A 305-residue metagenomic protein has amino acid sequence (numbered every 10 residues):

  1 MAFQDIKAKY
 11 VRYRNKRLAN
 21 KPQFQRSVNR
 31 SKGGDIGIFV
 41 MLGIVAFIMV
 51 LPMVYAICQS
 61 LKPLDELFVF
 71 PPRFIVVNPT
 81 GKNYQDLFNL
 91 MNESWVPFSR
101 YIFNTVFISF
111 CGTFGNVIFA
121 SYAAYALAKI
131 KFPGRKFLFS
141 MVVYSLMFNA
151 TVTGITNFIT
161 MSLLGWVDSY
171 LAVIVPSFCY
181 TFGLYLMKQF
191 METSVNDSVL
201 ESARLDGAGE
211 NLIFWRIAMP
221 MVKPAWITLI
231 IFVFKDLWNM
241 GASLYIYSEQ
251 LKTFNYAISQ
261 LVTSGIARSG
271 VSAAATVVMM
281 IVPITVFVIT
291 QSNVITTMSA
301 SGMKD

Functional and structural regions predicted by a protein language model:
A2-D305: A hydrophobic, multi-pass inner-membrane permease signature
